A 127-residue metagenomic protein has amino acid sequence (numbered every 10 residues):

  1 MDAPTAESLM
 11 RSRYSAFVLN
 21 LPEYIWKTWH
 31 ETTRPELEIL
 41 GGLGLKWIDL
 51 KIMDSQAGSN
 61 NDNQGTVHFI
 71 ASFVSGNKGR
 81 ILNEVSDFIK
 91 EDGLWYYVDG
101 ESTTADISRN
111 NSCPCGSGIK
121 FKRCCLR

Functional and structural regions predicted by a protein language model:
M1-D2, S102-N110, R127: Short domain-boundary/entry signatures in modular proteins, especially in secreted/extracellular architectures
M1-E36: Core segments of small alpha/beta cavity-forming domains
R13, L19, W26-T28, G41-G44 (+3 more regions): A structural signal for the main folded, soluble domain(s) of proteins
T32-D49: Short, solvent-exposed helix-to-loop capping segments enriched in aromatics
G44-I81: Surface-exposed, charged secondary-structure patches
N83-S108: Short beta-strand edge/turn micro-motifs at domain boundaries
S108-I119: Short Cys/His-rich zinc-binding micro-motifs
K122-C125: Cysteine-centered loop/knuckle micro-motif
